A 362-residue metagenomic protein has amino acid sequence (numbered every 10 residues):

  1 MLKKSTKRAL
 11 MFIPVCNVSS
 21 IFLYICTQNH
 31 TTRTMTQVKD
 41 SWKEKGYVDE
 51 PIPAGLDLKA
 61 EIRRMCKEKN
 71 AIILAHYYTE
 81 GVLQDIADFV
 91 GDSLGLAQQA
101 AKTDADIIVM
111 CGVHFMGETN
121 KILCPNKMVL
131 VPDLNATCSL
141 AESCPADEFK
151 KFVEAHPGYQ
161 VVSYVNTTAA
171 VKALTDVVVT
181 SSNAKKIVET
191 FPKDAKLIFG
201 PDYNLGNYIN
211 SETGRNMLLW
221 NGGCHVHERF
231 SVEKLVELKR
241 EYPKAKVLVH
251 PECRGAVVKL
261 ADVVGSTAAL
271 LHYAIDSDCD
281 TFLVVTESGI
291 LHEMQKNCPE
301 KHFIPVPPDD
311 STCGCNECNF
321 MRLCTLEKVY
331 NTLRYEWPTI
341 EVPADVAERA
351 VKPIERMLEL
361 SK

Functional and structural regions predicted by a protein language model:
K3-K7, N29: Polybasic, lysine-rich low-complexity intrinsically disordered segments
S5, S19-S20: Serine residues within intrinsically disordered or low-complexity segments
F12, F22-Y24: Aromatic (phenylalanine/tyrosine) cluster motif
M35-G265, A269-V284, L291, K296-V306 (+1 more regions): Active-site loop-to-helix "anion-binding N-cap" substructures in soluble metabolic enzymes
